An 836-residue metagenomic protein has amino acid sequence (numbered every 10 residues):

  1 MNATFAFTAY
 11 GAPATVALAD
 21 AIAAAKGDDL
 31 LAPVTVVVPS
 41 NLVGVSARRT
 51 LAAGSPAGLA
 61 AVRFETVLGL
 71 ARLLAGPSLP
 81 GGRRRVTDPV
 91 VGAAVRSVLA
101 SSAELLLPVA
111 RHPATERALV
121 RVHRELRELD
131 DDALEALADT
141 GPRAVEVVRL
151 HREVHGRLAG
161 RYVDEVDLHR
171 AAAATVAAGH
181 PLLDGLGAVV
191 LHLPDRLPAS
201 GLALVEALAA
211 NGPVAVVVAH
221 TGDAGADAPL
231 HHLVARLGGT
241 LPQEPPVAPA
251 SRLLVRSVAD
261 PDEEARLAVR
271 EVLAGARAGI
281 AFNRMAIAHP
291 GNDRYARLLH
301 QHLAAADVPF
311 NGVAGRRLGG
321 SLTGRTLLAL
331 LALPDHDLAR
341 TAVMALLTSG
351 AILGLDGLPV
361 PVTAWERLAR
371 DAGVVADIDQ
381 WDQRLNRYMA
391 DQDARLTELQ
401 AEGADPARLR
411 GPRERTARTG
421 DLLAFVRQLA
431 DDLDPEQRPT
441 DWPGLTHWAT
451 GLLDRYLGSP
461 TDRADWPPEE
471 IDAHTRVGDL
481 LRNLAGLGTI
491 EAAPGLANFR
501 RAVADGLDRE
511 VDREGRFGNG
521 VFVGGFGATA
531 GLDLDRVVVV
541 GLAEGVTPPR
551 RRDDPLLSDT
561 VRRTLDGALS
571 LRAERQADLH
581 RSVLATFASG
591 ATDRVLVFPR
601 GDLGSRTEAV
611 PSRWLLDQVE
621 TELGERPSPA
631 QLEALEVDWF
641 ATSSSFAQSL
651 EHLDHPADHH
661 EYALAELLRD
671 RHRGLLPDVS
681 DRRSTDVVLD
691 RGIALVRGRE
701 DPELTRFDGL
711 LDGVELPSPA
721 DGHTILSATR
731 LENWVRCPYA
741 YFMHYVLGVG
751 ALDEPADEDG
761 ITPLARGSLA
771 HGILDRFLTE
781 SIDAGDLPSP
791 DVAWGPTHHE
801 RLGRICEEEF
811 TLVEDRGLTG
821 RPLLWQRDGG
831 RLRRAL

Functional and structural regions predicted by a protein language model:
M1-A835: Polyanion-engaging groove/track-forming segments
